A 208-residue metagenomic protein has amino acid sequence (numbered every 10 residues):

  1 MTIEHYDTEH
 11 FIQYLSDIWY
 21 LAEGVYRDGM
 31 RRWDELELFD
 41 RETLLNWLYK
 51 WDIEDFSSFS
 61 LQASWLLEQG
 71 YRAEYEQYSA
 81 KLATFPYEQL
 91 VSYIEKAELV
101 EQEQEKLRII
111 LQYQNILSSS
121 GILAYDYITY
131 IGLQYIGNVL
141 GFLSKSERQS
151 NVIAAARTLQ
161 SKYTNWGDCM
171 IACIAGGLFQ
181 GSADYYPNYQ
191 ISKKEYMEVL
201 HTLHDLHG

Functional and structural regions predicted by a protein language model:
M1-G208: Polar/charged low-complexity regulatory segments
